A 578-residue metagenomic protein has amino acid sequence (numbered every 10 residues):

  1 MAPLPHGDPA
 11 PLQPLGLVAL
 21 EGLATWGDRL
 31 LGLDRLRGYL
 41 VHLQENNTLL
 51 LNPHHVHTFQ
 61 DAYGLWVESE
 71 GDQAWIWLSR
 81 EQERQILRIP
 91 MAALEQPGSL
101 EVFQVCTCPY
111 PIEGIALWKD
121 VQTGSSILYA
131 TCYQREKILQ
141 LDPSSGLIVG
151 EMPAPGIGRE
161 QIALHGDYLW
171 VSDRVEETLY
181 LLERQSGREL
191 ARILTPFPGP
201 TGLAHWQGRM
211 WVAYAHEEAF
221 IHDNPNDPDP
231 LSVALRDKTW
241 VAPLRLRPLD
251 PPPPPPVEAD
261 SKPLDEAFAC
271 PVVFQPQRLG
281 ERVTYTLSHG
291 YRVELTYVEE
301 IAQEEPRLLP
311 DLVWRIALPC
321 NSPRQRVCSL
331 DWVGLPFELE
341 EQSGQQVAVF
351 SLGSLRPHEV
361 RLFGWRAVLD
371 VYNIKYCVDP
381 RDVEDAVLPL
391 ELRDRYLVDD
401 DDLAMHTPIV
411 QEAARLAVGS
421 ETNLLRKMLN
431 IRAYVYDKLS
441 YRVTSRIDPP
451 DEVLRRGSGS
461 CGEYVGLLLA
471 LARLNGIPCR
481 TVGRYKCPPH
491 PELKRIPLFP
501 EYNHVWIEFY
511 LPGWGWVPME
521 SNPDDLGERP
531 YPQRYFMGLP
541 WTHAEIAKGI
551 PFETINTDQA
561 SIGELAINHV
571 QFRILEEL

Functional and structural regions predicted by a protein language model:
M1-L17: A short helix->beta-strand "capping" segment at the edge of beta-propeller domains
P11-G16, H54-T58, Q104-Y110, E151-G156 (+1 more regions): Surface loop/turn motifs at the tips and blade-to-blade linkers of beta-strand repeat domains
V18-L23, Q60-E68, Y110-K119, I157-A163 (+1 more regions): Repeated scaffold domains used in trafficking and secretory/extracellular systems, primarily beta-propellers
G32-L36, W77-Q82, A130-Q134, V171-V175 (+1 more regions): Conserved beta-strand positions in repeat-built beta-propeller and related beta-rich domains
Q44-T48, P90-E95, D142-G146, E183-G187 (+1 more regions): Short loop/turn segments that connect beta-strands within beta-propeller blades
D227-K375: Intrinsically disordered, low-complexity N-terminal segments that are enriched in acidic
Q342-G344, R356-R455: Acidic low-complexity segments
E463-Q559: Hydrophobic/aromatic-rich core segments of domains that either
